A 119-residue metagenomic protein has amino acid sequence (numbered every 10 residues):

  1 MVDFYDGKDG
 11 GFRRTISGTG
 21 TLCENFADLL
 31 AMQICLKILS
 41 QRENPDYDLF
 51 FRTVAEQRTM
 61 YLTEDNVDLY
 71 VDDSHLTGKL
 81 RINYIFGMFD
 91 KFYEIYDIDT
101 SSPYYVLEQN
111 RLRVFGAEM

Functional and structural regions predicted by a protein language model:
M1-M119: Zinc-dependent metallohydrolase catalytic domains
